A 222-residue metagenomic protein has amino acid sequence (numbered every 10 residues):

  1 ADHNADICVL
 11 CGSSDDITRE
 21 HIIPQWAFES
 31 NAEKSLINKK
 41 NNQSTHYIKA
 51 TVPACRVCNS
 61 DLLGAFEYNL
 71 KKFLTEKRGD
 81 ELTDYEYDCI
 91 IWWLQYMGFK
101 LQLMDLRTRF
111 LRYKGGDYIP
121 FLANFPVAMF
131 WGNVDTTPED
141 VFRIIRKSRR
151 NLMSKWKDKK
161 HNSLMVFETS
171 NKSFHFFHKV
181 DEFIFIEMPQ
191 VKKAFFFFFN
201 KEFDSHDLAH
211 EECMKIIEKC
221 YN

Functional and structural regions predicted by a protein language model:
D2-I7, D15, I48-T51: Short metal-coordination and nucleic-acid-contact micro-motifs, chiefly zinc-binding Cys/His arrays
C8-C11, C55: Short cysteine-rich clusters marking metal-coordination/redox-active sites
G12-H46: Histidine-centered nuclease catalytic patch
I23-N31, L70-G79: Short cysteine/histidine-rich metal-coordination sites, predominantly Zn2+-binding motifs
L36-P53, T83-F99: Short Fe-S-cluster ligation motifs
N41-K72: Short Cys/His-centered divalent metal-binding micro-motifs
D61-A65, W93-A128: Short flanking/linker segments adjacent to small metal-binding domains or redox-active Cys/His motifs
G115-N222: C-terminal, charged low-complexity interaction regions
